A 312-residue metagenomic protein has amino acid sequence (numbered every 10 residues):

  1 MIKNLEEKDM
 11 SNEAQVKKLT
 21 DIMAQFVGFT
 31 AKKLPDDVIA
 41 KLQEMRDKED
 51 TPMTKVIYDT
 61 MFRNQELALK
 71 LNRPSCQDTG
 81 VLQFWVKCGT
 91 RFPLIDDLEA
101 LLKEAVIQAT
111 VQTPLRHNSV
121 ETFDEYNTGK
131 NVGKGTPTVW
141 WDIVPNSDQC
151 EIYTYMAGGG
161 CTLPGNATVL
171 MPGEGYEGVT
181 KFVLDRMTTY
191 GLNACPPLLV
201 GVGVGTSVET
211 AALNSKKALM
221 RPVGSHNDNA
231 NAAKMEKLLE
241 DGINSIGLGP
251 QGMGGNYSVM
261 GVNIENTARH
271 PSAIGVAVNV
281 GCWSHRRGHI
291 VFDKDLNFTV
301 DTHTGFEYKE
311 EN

Functional and structural regions predicted by a protein language model:
I2-N312: Non-transmembrane, aqueous-exposed alpha-helical and coiled segments at domain scale
